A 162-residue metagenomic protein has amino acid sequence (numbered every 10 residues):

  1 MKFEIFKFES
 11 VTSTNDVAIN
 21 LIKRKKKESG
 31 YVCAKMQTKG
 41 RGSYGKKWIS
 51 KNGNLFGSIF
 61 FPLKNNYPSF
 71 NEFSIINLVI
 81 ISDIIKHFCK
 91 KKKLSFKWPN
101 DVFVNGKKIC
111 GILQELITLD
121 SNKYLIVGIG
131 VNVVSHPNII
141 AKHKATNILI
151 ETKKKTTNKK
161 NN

Functional and structural regions predicted by a protein language model:
M1-K90: N-terminal lobe of the biotin/lipoate ligase/transferase fold
I49, G53, S58-N162: Catalytic beta-strand/loop module used to bind and position nucleotide/cofactor moieties in cofactor-attachment
